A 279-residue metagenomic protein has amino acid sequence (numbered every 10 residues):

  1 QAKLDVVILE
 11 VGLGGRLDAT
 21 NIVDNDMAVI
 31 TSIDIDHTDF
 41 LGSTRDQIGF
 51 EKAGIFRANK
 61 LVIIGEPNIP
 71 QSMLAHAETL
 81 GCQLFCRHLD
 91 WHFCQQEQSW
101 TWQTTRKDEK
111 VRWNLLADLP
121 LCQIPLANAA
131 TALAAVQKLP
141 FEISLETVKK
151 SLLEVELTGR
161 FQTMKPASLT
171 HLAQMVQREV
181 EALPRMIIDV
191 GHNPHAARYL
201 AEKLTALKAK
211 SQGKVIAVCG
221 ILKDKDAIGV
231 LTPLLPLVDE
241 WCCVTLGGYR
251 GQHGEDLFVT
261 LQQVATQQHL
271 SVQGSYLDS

Functional and structural regions predicted by a protein language model:
A2-F40, L74-N114: Extended acidic/charged loop-beta regions that coordinate divalent cations and stabilize anionic phosphate/carboxylate
D5-L9, A19-V29, I33-H37, Q47 (+1 more regions): Nucleotide phosphate-binding/pyrophosphate-handling subdomain across enzymes that bind or process nucleotide phosphates
I33-D36, L89-W91, G220-L222, T245-R250: Short, acidic/turn-prone active-site loops that include or flank metal/cofactor- and phosphate-binding residues
G42-F50: Nucleotide-sugar donor phosphate/pyrophosphate-binding loop at the beta->alpha transition of glycosyltransferases
R45, S72-M73: Short regulatory helix/loop adjacent to the ATP-binding pocket of P-loop NTPases
G49-R57: Membrane-proximal helix-turn-helix segments that form the acceptor-binding/catalytic region of lipid-linked
F56-I64: Short loop-to-beta-strand entry elements in the cores of soluble alpha/beta enzymes
I63, P67-S72, E78-G81, F85 (+4 more regions): C-terminal helical cap/extension that packs against the catalytic core of soluble nucleotide-cofactor enzymes
